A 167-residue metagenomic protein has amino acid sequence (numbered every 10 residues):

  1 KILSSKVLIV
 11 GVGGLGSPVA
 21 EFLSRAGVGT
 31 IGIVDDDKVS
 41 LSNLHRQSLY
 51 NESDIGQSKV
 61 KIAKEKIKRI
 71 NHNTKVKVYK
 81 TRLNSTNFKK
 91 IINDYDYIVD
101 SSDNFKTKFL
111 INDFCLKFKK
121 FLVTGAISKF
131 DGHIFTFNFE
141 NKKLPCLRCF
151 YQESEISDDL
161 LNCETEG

Functional and structural regions predicted by a protein language model:
K1-G167: Adenine nucleotide-associated cytosolic modules
